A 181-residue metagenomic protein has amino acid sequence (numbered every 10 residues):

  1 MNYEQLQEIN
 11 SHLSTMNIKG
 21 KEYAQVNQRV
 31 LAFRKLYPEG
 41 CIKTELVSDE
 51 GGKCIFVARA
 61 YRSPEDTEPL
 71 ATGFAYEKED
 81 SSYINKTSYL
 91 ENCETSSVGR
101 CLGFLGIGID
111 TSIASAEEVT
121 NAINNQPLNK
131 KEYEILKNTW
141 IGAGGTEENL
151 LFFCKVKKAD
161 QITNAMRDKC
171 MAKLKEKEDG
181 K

Functional and structural regions predicted by a protein language model:
M1-G145, N149, E176-K177: Polyanion-binding surfaces on beta-sheet-dominated domains and ring/shell assemblies
L136, L150-F153, C170-M171: A structural signal for short hydrophobic/aromatic patches embedded in well-ordered alpha helices
E147-T163: Amphipathic, non-membrane alpha-helical rod segments
D160-K181: Repeat-associated, polar segments at repeat-unit boundaries in modular proteins
